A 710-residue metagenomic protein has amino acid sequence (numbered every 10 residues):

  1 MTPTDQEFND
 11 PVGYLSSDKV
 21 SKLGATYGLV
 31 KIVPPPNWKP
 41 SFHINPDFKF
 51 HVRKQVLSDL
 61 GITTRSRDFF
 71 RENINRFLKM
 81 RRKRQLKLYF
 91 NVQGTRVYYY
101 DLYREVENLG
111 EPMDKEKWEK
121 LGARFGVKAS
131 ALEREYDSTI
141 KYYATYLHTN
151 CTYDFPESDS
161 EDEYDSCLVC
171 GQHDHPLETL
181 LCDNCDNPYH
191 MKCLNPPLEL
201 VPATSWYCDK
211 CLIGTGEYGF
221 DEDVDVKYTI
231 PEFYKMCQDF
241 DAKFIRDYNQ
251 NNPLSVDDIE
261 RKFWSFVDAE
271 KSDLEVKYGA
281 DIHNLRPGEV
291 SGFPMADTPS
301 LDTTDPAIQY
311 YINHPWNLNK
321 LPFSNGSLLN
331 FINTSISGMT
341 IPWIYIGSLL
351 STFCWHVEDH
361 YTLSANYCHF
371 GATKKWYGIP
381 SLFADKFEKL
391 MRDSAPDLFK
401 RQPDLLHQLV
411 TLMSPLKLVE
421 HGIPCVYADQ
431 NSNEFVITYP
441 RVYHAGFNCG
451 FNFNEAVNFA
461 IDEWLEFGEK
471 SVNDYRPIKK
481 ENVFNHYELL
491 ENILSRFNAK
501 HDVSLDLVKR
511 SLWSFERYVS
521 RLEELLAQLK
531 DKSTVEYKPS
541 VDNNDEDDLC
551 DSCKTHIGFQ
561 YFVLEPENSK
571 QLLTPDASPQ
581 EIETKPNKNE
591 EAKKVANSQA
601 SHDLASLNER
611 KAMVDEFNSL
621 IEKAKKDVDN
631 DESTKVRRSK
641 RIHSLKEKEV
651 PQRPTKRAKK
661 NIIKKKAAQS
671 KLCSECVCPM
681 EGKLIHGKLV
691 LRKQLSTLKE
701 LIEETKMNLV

Functional and structural regions predicted by a protein language model:
M1-E105, K120, L132, T139-N150 (+1 more regions): Eukaryotic low-complexity, charged/polar intrinsically disordered regions that act as protein-interaction modules
M1-K54, Y153-G171, L177, M191-P197 (+2 more regions): Conserved N-terminal structural segment that caps and organizes enzyme catalytic cores in eukaryotes
F69, N73-R76, Y98-D101, E116-K120 (+9 more regions): Acidic, Ser/Thr-rich intrinsically disordered and amphipathic helical segments
K79, A123, V419: Short polybasic/polar patches that bind polyanions
M80, L109, Y146, K623 (+1 more regions): Surface-exposed polar/charged interaction patches
L88-L109, M113-S158, D209, A428 (+2 more regions): Chromatin/DNA-recognition segments of nuclear transcriptional regulators
T179-D183: Extended, structured, electrostatic nucleic-acid-contact surfaces
E434, Y439-V442: Structural motif
